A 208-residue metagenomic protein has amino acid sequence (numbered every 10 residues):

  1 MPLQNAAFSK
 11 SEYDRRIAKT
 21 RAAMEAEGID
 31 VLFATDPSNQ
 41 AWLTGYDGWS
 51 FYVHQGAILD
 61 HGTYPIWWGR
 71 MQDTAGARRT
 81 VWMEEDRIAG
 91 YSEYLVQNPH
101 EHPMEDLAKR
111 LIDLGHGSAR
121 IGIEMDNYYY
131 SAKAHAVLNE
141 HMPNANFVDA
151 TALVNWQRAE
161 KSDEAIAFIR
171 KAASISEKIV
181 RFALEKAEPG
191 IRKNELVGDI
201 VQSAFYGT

Functional and structural regions predicted by a protein language model:
M1-K178: A composition/biophysics-driven feature that prefers long, compositionally simple stretches
D14, Y128-Y129, G190-Q202: An alpha-helix initiation/capping motif
M24, A187, A204: Hydrophobic pocket-lining residues that define ligand/cofactor binding sites across diverse proteins
G122-N127, A183-R192: Conserved short loop/turn motifs at secondary-structure junctions
A173-A183, K193-V197, V201: Active-site pocket-lining segments that scaffold enzyme catalytic pockets across diverse folds
